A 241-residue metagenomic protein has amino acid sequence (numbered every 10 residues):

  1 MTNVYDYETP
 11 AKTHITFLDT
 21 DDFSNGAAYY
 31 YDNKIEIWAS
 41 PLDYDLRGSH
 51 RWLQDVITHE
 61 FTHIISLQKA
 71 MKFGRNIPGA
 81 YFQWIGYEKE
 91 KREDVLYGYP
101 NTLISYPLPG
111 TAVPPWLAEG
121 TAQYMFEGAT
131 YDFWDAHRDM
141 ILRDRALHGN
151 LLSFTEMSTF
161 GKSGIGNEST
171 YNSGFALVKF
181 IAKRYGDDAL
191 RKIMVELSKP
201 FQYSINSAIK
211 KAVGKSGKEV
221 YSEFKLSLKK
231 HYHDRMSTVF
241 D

Functional and structural regions predicted by a protein language model:
M1-P107: Juxtacatalytic substrate-recognition/specificity segment
T2, D55-T62, A118-E119, Q123 (+5 more regions): Extracytoplasmic/secreted envelope proteins and their assembly/folding machinery, especially bacterial periplasmic
D22-A27, T130-W134, K199-N206, K218: Secretory-pathway/luminal and periplasmic proteins that interact with or process carbohydrate-rich
D32, K69, F73-S153, K211-L226: Post-HExxH zinc-binding segment in Zn-dependent metallohydrolases
P41-W52, S105-A112, K162-N167, F180 (+1 more regions): Second-shell loop/turn segments in exported
R47-V56, A112-W116, I165-N172, R184 (+2 more regions): Soluble non-cytosolic domains of exported or imported proteins
W134-I181, I193-E196: Long, well-structured alpha-helical subdomains associated with metal-dependent extracellular/ecto-lumenal hydrolases
G164-S169, K192-D241: Beta/coil-rich, acidic/histidine-enriched accessory regions frequently appended to metallopeptidases
